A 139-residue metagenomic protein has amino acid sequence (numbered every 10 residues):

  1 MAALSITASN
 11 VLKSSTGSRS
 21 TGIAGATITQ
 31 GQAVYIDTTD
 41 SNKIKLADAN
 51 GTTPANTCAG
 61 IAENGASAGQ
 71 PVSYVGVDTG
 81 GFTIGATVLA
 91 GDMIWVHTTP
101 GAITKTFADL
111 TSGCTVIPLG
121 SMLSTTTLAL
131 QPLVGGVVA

Functional and structural regions predicted by a protein language model:
A2-A139: Glycine-anchored, exposed beta-strand/edge motif detector
